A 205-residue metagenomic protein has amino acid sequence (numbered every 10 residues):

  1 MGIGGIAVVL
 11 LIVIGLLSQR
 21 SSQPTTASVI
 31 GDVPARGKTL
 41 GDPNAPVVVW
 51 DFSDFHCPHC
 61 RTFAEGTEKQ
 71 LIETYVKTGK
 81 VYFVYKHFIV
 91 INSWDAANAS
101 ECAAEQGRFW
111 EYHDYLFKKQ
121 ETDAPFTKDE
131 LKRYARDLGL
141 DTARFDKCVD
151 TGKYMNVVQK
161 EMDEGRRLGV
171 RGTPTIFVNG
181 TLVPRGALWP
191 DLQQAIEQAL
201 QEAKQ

Functional and structural regions predicted by a protein language model:
M1-Q19, V47, F52, E65-E68 (+1 more regions): C-terminal cap of thioredoxin/glutaredoxin-like
R20-V33: Ser/Thr/Pro/Gly-rich low-complexity linker/stalk segments immediately outside membranes or between
S28-G31, K38, R61, Y115 (+1 more regions): Flexible, active-site-adjacent loop/turn segments at secondary-structure boundaries
G31-V47, Y75: A short beta-strand-turn-helix
A35, G41-D42, C57, V90 (+1 more regions): Generic structural "secondary-structure junction" signal
G37, H87-F88, S100, K119 (+2 more regions): Conserved short-loop catalytic and cofactor-binding motifs
A45, W50-R136, D141, L168 (+2 more regions): Structural alpha/beta surface segment adjacent to cysteine/selenocysteine redox centers across thiol/disulfide enzymes
